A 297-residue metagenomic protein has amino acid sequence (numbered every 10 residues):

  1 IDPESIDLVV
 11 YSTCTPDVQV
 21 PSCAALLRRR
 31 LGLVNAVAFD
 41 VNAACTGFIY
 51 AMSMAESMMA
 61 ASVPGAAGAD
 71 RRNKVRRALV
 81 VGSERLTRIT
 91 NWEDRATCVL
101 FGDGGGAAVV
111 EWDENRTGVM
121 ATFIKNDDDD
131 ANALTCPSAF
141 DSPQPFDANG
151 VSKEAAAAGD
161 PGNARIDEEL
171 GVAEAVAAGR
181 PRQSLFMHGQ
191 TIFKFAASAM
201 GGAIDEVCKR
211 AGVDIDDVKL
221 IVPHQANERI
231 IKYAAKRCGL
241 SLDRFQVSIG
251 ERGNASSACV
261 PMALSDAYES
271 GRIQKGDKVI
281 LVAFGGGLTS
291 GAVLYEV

Functional and structural regions predicted by a protein language model:
E4-S12, I215-H224: Short glycine-rich phosphate-binding loop at a beta-alpha junction
S5, A36-V37, G105, D277: Surface-exposed loop/turn positions
S12, N42, A78-E84, V110-E111 (+2 more regions): Short beta-strand segments
T15-D17, R29-R30, V34, V41-P64 (+4 more regions): Claisen-condensing/thiolase-fold acyl-transfer catalytic domains that form or cleave C-C bonds in fatty acid
V18-G32, V80-L86, E169-A177, I230-S241: Acidic-glycine-rich active-site phosphate/pyrophosphate-binding loop
A60-A67, R72-G105: Flexible, glycine-rich active-site loops centered on histidine and acidic residues that chelate a metal or position
D94-S198, G202, F284, V297: Condensing-enzyme catalytic core mediating Claisen C-C bond formation in acyl metabolism
